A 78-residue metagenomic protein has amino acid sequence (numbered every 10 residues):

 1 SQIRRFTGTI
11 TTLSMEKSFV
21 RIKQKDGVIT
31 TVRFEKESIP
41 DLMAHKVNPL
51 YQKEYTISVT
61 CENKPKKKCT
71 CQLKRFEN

Functional and structural regions predicted by a protein language model:
Q2-K17: Structural detector for short beta-strands of small beta-barrel domains
R5, I29, E54-T56: Broad gene-expression machinery/nucleic-acid interaction feature
T9, K23, S58-T60: Residue-level recognition of well-ordered beta-strand positions that form the cores of beta-sheet-rich folds across
M15-K23, V28: Short aromatic-glycine-enriched beta-strand elements
V28-E37: A short macromolecule-binding patch
S38-S58: Short nucleic-acid-contacting surface segments enriched for D/E, G, S/T with interspersed K/R
E62-N78: OB-fold/S1-family single-stranded nucleic acid-binding modules
